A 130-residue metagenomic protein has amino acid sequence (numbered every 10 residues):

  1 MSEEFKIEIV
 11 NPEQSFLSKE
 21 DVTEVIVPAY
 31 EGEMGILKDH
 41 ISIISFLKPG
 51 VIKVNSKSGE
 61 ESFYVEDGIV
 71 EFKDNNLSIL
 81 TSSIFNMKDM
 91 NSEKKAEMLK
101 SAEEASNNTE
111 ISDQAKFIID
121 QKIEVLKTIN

Functional and structural regions predicted by a protein language model:
M1-E4, S112: N-terminal export/targeting signal detector
E8-K100: Compact, glycine-rich, soluble single-domain proteins
F85-N130: Acidic/glycine-rich phosphate/pyrophosphate-binding loops and surrounding catalytic core that coordinate Mg2+
